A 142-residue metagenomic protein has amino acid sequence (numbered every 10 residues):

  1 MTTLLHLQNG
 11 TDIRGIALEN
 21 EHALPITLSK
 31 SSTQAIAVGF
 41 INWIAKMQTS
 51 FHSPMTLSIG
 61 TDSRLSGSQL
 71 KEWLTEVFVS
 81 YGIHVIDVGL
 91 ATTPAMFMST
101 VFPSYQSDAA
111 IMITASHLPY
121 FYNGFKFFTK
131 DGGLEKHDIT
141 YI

Functional and structural regions predicted by a protein language model:
M1-L74, Y81: An N-terminal, well-structured beta->alpha segment
T3-L4, S53-P54, Y81-I83, Y105-A109 (+1 more regions): Short coil/turn connectors at secondary-structure junctions
D62-S63, I86-T92: Short beta->alpha junction loops
Q69-F78, F121-K130: Short Gly/Thr/Asp-enriched flexible loops that form oxyanion-binding sites at enzyme active sites
V77-G89: A glycine-rich helix N-cap at a beta->alpha junction
G89-D108: Conserved phosphate-binding catalytic cores of ATP/NTP-utilizing and phosphoryl-transfer enzymes
S104, N123-I142: Gly/Ser/Thr-enriched, mixed-charge loops and adjacent short helices that form phosphate/oxyanion-binding elements
A110-S116: Short beta-strand segments
